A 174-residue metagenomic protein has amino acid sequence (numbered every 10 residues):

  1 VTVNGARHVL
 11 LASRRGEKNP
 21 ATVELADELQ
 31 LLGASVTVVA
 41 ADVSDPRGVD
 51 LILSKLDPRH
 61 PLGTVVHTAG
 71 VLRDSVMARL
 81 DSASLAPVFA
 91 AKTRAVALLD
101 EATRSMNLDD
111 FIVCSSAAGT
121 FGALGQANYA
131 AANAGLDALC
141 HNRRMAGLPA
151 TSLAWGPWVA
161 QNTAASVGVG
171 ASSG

Functional and structural regions predicted by a protein language model:
V1-G174: 4′-phosphopantetheine-dependent carrier domains
